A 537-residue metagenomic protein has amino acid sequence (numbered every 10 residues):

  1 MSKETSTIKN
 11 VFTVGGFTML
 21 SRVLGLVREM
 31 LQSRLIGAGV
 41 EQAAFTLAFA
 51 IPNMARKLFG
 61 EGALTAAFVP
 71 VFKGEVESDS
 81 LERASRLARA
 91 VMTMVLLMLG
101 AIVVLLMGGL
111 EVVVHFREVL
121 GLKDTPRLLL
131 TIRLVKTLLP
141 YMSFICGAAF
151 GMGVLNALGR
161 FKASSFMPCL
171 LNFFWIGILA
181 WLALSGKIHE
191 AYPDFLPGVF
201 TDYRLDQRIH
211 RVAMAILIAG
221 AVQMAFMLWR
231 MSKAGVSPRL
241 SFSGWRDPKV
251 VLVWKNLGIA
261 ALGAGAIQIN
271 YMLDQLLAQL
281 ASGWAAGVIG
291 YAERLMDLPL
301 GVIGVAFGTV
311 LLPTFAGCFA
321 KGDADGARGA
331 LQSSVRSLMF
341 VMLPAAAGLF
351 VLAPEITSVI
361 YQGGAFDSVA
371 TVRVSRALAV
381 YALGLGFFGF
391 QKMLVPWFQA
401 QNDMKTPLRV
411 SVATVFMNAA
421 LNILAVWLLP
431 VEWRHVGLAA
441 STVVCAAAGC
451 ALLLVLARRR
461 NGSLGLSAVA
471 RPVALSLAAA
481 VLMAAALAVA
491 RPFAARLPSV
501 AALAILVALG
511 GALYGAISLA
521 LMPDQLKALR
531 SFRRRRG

Functional and structural regions predicted by a protein language model:
M1-G537: Membrane-embedded alpha-helical bundles of multi-pass transporters/translocases, especially carrier/permease families
